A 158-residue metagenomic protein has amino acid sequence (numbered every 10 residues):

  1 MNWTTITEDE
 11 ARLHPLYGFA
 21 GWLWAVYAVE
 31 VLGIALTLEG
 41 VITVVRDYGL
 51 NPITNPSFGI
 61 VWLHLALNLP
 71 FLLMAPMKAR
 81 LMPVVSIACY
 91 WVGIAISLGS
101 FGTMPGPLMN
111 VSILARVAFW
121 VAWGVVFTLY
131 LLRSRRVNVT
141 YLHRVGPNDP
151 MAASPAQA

Functional and structural regions predicted by a protein language model:
M1-A158: Topology signature of small-to-medium multi-pass alpha-helical membrane proteins
